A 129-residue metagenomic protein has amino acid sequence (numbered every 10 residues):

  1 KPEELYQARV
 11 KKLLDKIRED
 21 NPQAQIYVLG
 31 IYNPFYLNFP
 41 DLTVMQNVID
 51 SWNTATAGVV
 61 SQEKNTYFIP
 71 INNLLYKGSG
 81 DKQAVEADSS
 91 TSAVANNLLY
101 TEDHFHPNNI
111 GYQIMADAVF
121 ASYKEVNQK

Functional and structural regions predicted by a protein language model:
K1-E4, I31-F35: Oxyanion-hole/transition-state-stabilizing segment in secreted/luminal serine hydrolases and related acyltransferases
K1-E4, P40-Q46, Y100-P107: Second-shell loop/turn segments in exported
V10-D15, N53: Generic structural signal for well-ordered alpha-helices, preferentially at hydrophobic/aromatic core positions
L14-R18, V60-S61, N127: N-terminal cationic-hydrophobic initiation segments that often serve targeting/anchoring roles
Q25-G30, Y67-P70, H106: Structural recognition of the beta-strand scaffold that forms the well-ordered cores of secreted hydrolase catalytic
P34-N73: Substrate-gating cap/lid alpha-helix
S79-N97: Short, flexible, mixed-charge acidic loops at enzyme active sites
T91-K129: Histidine-centered active-site loop/cap adjacent to the catalytic His in serine esterases/O-acetyl transfer systems
